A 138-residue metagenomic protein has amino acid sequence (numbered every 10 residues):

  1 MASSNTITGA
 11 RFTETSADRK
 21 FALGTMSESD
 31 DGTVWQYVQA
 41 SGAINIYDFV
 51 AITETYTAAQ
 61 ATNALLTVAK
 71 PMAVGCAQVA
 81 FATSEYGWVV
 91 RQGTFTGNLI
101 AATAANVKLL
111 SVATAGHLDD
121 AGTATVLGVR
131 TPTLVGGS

Functional and structural regions predicted by a protein language model:
M1-S138: Glycine-anchored, exposed beta-strand/edge motif detector
